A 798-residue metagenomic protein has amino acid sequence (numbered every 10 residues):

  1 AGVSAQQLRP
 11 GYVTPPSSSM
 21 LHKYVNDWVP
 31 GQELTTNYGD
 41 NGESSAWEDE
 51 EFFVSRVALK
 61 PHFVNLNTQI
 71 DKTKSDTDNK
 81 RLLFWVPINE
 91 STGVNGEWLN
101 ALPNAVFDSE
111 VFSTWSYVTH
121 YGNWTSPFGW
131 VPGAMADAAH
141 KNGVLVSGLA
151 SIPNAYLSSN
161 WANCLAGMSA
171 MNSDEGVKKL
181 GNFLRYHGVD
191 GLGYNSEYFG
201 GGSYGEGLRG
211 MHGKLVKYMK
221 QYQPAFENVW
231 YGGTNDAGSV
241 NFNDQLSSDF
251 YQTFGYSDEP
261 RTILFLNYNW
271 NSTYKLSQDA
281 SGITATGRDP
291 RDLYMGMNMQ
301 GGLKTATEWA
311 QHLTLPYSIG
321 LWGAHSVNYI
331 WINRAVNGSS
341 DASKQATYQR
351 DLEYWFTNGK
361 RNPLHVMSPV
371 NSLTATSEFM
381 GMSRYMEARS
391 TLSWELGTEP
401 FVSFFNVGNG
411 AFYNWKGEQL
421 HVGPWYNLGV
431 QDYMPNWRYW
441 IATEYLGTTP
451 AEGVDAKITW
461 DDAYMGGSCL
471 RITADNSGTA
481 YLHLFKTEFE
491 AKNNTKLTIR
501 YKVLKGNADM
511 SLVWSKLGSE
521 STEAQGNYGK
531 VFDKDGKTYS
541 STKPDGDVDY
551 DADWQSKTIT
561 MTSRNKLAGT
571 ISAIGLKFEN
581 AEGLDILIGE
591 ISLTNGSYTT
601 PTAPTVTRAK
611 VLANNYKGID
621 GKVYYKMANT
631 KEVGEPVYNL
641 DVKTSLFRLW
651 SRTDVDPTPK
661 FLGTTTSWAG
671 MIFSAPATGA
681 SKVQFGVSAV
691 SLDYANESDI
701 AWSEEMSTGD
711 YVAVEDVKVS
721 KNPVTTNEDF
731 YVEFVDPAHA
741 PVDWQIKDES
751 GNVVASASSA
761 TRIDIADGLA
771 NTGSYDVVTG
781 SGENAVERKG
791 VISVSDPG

Functional and structural regions predicted by a protein language model:
S4-W115, Q221: N-terminal module-boundary/linker segments of secreted carbohydrate-active enzymes
K74-S277: Chitinase-like catalytic core of GlcNAc-active glycosidases
G453-Y481: Short carbohydrate-recognition loop motifs
L470, Y481-V513, K557-S563, I591: Extra-cytoplasmic beta-strand recognition segments
I499, D553-I591: Extracellular beta-strand ligand-recognition surfaces/modules
G618-D641, F730-P737: Conserved aromatic anchor
F673-E697, L769-N784: Beta-strand-rich modules
D693-Y711, N784-D796: Extracellular fibronectin type III
